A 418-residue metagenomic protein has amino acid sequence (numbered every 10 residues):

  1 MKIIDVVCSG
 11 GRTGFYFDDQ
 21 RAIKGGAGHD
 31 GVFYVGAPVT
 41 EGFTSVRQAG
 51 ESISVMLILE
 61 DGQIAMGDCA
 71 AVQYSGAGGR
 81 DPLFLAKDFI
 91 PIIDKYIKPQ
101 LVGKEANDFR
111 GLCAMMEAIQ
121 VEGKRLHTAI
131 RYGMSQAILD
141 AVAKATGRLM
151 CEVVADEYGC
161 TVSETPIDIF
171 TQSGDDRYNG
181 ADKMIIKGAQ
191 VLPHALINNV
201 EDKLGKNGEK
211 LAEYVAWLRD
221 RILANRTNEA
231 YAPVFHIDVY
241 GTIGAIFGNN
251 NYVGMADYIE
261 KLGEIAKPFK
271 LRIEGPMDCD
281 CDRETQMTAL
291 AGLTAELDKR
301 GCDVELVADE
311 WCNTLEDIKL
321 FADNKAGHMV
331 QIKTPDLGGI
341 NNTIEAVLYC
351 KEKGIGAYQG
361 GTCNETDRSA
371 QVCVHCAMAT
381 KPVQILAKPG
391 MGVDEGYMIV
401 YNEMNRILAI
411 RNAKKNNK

Functional and structural regions predicted by a protein language model:
M1-D5, M391-K418: N-terminal charge/polar-biased segments
M1-M56: Short, Gly/Pro- and small/polar-rich lid/capping loops
E51-D61, A65-A71, G180-P193, D257-K261 (+1 more regions): Short beta-strand elements
I58, I64-T146: Metal- or metallocofactor-binding catalytic centers and their adjacent structured scaffolds across diverse enzyme
P82-Y96, G205-R221, N249-L262, T285-A295: Well-ordered, non-membrane alpha-helical segments in soluble/globular domains
K95-K104, Y358-E365, K381-E395, R411-N416: Short, basic, helix/turn surface patches
D140-V215, R219: Glycine-rich, mobile lid/loop segments that gate access to catalytic sites or pores
A224-A377, L386-M404: Catalytic core of soluble alpha/beta enzymes
